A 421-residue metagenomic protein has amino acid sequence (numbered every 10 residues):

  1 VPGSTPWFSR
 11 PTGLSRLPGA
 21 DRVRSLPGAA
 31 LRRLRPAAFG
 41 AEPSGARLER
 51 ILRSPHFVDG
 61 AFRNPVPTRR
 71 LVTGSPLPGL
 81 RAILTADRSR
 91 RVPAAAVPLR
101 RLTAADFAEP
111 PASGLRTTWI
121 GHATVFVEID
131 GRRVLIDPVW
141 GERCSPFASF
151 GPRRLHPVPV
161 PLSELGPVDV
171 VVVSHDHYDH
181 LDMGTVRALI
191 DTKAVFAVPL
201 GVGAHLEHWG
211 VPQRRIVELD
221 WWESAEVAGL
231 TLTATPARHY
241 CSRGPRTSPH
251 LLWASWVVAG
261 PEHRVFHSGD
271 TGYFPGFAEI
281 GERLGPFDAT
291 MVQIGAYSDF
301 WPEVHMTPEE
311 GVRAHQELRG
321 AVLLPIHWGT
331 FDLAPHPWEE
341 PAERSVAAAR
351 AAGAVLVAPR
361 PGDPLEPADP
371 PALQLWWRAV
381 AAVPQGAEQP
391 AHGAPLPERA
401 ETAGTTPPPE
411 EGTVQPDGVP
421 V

Functional and structural regions predicted by a protein language model:
V1-E164, G260-G269, D288-I294, A351-A352 (+3 more regions): Metallo-beta-lactamase
R91-A112, E164, V198-H263, R344-P371: Metallo-beta-lactamase
L135-D137, P167-D176, A197-L200, E218 (+4 more regions): Active-site neighborhood of phospho(di)ester-bond hydrolases with catalytic His/Asp-centered motifs
W140, T235-G260, W377-E398: Active-site-proximal loop/helix segment associated with metal-binding centers of metalloenzymes
W140-P157, Y240-T247, S298-V304, D332: Acidic/histidine-rich helix-loop elements that form or flank divalent-metal/phosphate-binding sites at the catalytic
S149-V198, V217, G285-M291: Active-site metal-binding motif and surrounding structural segment of the metallo-beta-lactamase
G184, H239-L318, E339-E340: Active-site-proximal loop/helix segments of hydrolase catalytic cores
V195, G210-E226, R283, S298-W301 (+1 more regions): Binuclear metal-ion centers of metallo-dependent hydrolases, dominated by the metallo-beta-lactamase
